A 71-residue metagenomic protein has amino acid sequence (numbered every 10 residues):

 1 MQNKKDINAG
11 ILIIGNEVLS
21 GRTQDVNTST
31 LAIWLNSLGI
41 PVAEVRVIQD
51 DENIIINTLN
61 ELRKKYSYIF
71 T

Functional and structural regions predicted by a protein language model:
M1-T71: Non-catalytic beta/alpha edge segments that cap or flank active sites
